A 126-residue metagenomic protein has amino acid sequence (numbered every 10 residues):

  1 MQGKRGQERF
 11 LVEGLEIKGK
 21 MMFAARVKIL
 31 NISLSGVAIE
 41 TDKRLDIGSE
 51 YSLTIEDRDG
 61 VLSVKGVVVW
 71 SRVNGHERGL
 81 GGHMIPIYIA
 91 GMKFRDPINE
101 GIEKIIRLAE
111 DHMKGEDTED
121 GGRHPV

Functional and structural regions predicted by a protein language model:
M1-L34, I106-V126: N-terminal helix initiation/capping motif
L15-G19, G48-L62: Short conserved beta-strand and strand-loop elements enriched in small hydrophobics with frequent Asp/Gly
V27, V64-W70: Short beta-strand-centered aromatic/proline hotspots
L34, S71-E77, N99: Short, conserved beta-turn/loop elements at beta-strand boundaries and strand-helix junctions
A38, S52-T54, K65-V67, I89-G91: Beta-strand secondary-structure signal
A38-T41, V73-F94: Short, solvent-exposed secondary-structure boundary/capping segments
G91-L108: Glycine- and charge-enriched low-complexity intrinsically disordered segments
